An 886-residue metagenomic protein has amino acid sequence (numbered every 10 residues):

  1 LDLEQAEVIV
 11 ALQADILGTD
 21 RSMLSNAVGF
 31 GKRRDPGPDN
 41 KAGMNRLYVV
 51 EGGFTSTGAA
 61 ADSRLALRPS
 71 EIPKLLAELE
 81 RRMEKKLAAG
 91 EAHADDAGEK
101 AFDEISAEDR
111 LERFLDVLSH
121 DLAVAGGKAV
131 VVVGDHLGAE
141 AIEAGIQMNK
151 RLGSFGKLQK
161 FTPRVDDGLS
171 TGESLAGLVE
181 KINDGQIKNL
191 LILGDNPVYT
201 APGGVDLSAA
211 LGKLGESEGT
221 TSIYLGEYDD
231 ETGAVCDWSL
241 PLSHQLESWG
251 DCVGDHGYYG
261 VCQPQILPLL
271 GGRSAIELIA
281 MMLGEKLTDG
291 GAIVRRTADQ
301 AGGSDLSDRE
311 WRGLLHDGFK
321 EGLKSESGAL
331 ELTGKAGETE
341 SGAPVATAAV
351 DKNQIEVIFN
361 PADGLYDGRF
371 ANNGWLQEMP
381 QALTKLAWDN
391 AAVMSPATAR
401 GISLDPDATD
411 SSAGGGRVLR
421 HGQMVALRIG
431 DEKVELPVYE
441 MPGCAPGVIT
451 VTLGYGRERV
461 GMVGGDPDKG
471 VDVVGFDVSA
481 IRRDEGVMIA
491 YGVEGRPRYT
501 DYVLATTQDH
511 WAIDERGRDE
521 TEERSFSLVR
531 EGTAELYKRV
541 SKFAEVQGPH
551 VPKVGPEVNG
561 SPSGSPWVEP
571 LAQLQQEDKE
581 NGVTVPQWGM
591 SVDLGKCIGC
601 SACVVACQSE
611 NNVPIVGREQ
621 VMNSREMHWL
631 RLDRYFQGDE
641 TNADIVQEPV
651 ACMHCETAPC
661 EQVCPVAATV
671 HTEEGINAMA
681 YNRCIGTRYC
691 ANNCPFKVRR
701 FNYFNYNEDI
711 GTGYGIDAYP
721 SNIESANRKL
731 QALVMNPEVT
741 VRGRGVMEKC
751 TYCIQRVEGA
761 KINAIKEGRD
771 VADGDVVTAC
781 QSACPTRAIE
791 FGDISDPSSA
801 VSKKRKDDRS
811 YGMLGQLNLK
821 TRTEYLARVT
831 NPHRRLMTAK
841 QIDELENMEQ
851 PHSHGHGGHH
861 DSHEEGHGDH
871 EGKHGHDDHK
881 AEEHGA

Functional and structural regions predicted by a protein language model:
L1, E143-E173: Anionic-ligand anchoring segments at beta-strand to alpha-helix junctions in alpha/beta enzyme folds, i.e., glycine
D2-Q13, L17-L24, G31-K32, P36-H136 (+4 more regions): Long, well-ordered, tryptophan-enriched scaffold segments
A14, T19, S25-S56, A60 (+6 more regions): A cross-kingdom feature strongest in bacterial/archaeal respiratory oxidoreductases
I146, A176, G185, V205 (+18 more regions): Feature representing long, continuous alpha-helical segments
V261, S563-S565, R631-E648, I716-R742 (+2 more regions): Surface-exposed acidic, glycine/proline-enriched linker/cap segments that occur as 15-30-residue helix-coil
R273-D299: Non-catalytic, well-ordered alpha-helical segments in soluble enzyme domains
I598, A602-V621, R631, T657-R683 (+3 more regions): Iron-sulfur cluster-binding cysteine motifs and their immediate structural context in ferredoxin-like electron-transfer
I723-N736, G745-A886: Long, compositionally biased charged/polar accessory segments in the mid-to-C-terminal portions of proteins
